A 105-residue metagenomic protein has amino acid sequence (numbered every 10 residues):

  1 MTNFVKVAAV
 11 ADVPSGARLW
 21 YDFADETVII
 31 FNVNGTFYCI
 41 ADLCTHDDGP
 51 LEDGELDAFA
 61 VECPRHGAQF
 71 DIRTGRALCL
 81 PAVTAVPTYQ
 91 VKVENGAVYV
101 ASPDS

Functional and structural regions predicted by a protein language model:
T2-N3, V86: Short coil-to-beta-strand transition motifs
F4-V10: Short amphipathic
D12-S105: Rieske [2Fe-2S] iron-sulfur-binding domain
